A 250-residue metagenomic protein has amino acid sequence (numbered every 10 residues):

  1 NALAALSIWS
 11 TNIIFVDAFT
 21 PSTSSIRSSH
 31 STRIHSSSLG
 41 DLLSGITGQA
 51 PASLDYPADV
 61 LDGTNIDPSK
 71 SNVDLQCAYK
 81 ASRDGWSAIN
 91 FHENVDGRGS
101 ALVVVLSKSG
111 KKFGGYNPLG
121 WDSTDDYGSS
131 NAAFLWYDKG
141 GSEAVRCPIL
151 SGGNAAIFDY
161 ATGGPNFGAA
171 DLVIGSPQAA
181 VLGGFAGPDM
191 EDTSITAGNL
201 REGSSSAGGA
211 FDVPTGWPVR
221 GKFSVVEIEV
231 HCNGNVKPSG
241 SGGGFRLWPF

Functional and structural regions predicted by a protein language model:
N1-I26: N-terminal chloroplast transit peptides
N12, P21-S24, R33, G163 (+1 more regions): N-terminal compositionally biased, intrinsically disordered segments and leader/signal-like regions
A18-P21, R33-D41: N-terminal mitochondrial targeting presequences
S38-F250: Phosphate-recognition beta-domain surfaces
